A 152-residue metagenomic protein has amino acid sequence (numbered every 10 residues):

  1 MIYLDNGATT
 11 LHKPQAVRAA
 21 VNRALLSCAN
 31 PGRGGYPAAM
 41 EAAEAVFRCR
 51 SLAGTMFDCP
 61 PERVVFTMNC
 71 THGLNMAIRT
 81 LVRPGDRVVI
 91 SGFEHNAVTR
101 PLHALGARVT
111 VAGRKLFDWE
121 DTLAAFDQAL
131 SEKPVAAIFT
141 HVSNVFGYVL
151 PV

Functional and structural regions predicted by a protein language model:
M1-V152: Pyridoxal 5′-phosphate
